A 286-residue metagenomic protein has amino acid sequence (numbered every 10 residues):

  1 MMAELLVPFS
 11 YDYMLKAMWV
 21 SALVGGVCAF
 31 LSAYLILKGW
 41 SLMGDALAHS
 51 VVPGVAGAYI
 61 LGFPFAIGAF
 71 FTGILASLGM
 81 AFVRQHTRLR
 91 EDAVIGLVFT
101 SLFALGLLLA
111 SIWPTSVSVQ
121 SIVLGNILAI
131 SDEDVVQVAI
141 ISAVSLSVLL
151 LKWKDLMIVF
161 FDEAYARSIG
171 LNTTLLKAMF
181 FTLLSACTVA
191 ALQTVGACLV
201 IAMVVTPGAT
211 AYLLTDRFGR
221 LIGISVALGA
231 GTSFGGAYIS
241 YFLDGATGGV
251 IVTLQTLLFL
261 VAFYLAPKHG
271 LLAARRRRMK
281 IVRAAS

Functional and structural regions predicted by a protein language model:
A3-D12, G26-L37, G54-P64, L156-Y165 (+2 more regions): Short juxtamembrane and helix-loop transition motifs at transmembrane-helix boundaries in membrane proteins
E4-K16, T87, E91-K154, M179: Transmembrane helix-bundle core of multi-pass membrane transporters and related energy-transducing complexes
A17-V20, A66-T72, D92-G96, A139 (+2 more regions): Loop-to-transmembrane alpha-helix initiation sites
A22, G26-F30, I74-G79, L105 (+5 more regions): Generic alpha-helical transmembrane segments of integral inner-membrane proteins, especially permease/transport modules
A33-T115, A211-G223, S240-L243, P267: Short loop segments and helix-boundary regions at transmembrane helix junctions of multi-pass inner-membrane proteins
V135-P207: Helix-loop-helix "hairpin" substructures at the membrane interface of multi-pass membrane proteins
C198-G249: Transmembrane alpha-helical segments in multi-pass inner-membrane proteins
G245-S286: Cytosolic-side transmembrane-helix boundaries in multi-pass membrane proteins
